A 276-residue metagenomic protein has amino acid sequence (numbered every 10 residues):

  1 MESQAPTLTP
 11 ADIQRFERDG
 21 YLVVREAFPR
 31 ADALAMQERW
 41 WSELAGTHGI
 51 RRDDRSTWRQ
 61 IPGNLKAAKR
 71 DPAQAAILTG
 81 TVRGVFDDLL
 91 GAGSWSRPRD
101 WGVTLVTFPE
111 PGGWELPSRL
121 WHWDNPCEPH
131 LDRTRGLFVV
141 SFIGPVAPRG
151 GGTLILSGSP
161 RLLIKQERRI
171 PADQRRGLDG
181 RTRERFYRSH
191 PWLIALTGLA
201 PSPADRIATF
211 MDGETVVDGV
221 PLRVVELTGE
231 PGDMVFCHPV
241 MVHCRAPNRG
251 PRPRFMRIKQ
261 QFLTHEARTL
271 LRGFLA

Functional and structural regions predicted by a protein language model:
E2-R18, R25-H130: Non-heme Fe(II)-dependent double-stranded beta-helix
V24, F28, P231-M234: Conserved beta-strand->loop/alpha-helix structural units within folded catalytic cores of enzymes with alpha/beta
A27, D100-G102, F142, G158 (+1 more regions): Short, well-ordered beta-to-alpha junction loops that form the rim of enzyme active sites and present histidine/acidic
W40-H48, L90-S94, S141, A147 (+3 more regions): A generic secondary-structure signal for well-formed alpha-helical elements
G46-R52, T81, K165-P171, G180-Y187 (+3 more regions): Non-heme Fe(II)/2-oxoglutarate
L105-G112, P126, I143-P148, S159-L162: Short acidic/polar capping segments at secondary-structure boundaries
L116-W121, L131, P148-G158, I164-R168 (+1 more regions): A short secondary-structure junction signal
P126-P148, T228-P231, Q260-L263: Short, conserved beta-strand element in jelly-roll/cupin
